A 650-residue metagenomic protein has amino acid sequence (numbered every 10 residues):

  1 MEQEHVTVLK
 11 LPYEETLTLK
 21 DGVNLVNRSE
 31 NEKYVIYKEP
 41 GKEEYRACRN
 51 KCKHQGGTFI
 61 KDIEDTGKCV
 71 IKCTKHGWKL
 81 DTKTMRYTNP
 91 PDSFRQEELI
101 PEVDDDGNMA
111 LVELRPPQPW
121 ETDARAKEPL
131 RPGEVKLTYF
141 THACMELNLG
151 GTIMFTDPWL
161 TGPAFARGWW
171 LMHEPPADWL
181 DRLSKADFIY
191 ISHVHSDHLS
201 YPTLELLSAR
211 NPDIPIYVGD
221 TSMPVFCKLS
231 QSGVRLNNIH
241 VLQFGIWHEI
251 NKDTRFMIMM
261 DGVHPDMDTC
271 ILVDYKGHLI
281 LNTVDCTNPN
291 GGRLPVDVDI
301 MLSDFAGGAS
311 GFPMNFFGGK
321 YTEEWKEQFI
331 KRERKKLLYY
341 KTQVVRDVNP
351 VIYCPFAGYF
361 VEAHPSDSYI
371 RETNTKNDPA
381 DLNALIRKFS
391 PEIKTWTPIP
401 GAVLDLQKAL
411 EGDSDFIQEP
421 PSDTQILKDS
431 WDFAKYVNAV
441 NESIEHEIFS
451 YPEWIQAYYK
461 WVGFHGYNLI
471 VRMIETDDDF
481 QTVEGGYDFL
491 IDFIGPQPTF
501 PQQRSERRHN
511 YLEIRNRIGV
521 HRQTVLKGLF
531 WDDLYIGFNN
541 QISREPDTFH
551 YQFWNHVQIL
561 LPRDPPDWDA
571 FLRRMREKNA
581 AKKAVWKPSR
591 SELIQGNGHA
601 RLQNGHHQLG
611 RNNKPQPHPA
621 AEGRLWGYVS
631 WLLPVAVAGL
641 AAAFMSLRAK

Functional and structural regions predicted by a protein language model:
M1-G67, D81-T84, R95-P132, L137 (+2 more regions): N-terminal pre-ligand scaffold of iron-sulfur
V26-N31, R115-S184, H240-M314, L404-K460 (+1 more regions): Core dinuclear metal-dependent hydrolase active-site scaffold
N27, V35-E39, E43-D65, D123-L130 (+6 more regions): Pre-active-site segment of Zn-dependent metallo-hydrolases
C52, C73-H76: Short cysteine clusters
D65-K72, M85, R167-V218, P295-E323 (+1 more regions): Active-site metal-binding motif and surrounding structural segment of the metallo-beta-lactamase
C73-T74, F155-D157, K185-L199, Y217-D220 (+6 more regions): Active-site neighborhood of phospho(di)ester-bond hydrolases with catalytic His/Asp-centered motifs
P215-V218, G291-I393: Cap/insert and terminal regions of metallo-dependent hydrolase folds
L404-S646: Feature captures hydrophobic
